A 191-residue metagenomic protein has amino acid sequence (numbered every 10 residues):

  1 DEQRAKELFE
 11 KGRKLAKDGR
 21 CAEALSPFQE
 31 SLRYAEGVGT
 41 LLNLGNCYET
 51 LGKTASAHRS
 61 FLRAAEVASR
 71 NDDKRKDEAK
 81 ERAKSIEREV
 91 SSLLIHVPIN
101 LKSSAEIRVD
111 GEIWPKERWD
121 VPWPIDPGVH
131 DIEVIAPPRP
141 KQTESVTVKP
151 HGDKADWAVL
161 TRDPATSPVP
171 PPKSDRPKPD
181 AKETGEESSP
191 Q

Functional and structural regions predicted by a protein language model:
D1-Q191: Acidic, Pro/Ser/Gly/Ala-rich intrinsically disordered segments
